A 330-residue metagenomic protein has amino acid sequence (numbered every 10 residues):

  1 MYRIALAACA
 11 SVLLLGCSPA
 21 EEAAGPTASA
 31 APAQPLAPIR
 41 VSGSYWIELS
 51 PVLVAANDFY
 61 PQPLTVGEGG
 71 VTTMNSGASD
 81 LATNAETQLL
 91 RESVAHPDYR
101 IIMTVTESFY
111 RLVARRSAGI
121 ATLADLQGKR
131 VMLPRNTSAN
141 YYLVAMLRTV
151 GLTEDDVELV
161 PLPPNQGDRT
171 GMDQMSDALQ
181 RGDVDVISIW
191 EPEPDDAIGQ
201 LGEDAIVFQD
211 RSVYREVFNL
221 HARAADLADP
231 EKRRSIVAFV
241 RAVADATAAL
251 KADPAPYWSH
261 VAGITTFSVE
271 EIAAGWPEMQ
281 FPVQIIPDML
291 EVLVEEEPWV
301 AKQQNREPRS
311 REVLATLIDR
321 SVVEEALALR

Functional and structural regions predicted by a protein language model:
M1-L6: Bacterial N-terminal signal peptides that target proteins for export
C9-S11: Hydrophobic helical h-region of N-terminal Sec-dependent signal peptides in bacterial secretory/periplasmic proteins
L14-G16: C-terminal motif of bacterial Sec signal peptides marking the signal peptidase cleavage site
S18-E21: Bacterial signal peptide processing site
G25-G171, D185-E191, I206-Y214: Short, glycine-/small- and polar/acidic-enriched structural segments that line small-molecule recognition paths
T87, L162, G167-G263: Pocket-lining segment of extracytoplasmic ligand-binding domains
P230-P308: Secondary-structure end/capping motifs
V300-R330: Conserved C-terminal helix/tail region of periplasmic/extracytoplasmic solute-binding proteins
